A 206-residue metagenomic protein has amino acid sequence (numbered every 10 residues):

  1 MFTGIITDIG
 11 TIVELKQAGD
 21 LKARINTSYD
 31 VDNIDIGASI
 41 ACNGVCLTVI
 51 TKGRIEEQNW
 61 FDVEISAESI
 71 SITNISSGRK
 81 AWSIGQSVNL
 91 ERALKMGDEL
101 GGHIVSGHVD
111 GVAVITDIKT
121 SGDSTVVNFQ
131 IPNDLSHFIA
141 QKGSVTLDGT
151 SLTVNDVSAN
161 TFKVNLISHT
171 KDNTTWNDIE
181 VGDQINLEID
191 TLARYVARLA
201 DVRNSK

Functional and structural regions predicted by a protein language model:
M1-K206: Conserved loop->alpha-helix
